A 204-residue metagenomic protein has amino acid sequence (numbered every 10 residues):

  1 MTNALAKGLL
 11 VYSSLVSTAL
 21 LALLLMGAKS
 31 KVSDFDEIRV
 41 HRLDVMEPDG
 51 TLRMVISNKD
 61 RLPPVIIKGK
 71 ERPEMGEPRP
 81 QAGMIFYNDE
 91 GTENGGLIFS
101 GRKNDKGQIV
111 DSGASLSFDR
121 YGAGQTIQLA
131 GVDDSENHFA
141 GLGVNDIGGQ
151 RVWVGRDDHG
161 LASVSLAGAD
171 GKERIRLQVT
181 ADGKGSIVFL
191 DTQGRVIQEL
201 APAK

Functional and structural regions predicted by a protein language model:
M1-S30: Single-pass membrane-anchoring alpha-helices
L24-K204: Parallel beta-helix/beta-solenoid repeats that form elongated, surface-exposed shafts/blades used for receptor binding
